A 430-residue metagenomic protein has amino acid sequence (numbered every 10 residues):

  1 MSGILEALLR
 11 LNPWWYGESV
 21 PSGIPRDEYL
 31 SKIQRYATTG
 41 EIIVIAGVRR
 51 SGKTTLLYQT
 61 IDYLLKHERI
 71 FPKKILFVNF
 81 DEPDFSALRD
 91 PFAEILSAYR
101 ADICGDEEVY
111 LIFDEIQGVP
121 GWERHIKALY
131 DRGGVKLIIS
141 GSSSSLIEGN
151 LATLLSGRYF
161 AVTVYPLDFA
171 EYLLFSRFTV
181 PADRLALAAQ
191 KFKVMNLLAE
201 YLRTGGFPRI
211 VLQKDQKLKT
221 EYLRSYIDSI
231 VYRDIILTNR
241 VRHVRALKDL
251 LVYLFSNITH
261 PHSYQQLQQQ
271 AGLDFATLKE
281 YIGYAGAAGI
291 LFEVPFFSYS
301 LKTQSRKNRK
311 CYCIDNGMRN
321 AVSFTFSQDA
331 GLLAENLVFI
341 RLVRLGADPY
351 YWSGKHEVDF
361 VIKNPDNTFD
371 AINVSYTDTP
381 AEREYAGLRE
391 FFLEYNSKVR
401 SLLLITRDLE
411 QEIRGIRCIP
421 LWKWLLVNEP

Functional and structural regions predicted by a protein language model:
M1-S22, T55, D62, K66 (+3 more regions): A cross-kingdom feature that marks ATP-driven nucleic-acid transaction machinery
S2-L11, S144, G149-S256, H260-P261: Interdomain motor-coupling "hinge/lid" segment immediately C-terminal to the ATP-binding subdomain of NTP-driven enzymes
V20-A37: Pre-Walker A adenine-sensing motif
I45: Hydrophobic anchor at the beta1->P-loop junction of P-loop NTPases
V48: P-loop (Walker A) phosphate-binding loop of NTP-binding proteins
G52: Conserved glycine(s) of the Walker
L76-E107: Short glycine-rich substrate-engagement loop in P-loop NTPases that contacts/grips substrate
C104-W122: Conserved P-loop NTPase "ATPase switch" module shared by AAA+ and STAND
